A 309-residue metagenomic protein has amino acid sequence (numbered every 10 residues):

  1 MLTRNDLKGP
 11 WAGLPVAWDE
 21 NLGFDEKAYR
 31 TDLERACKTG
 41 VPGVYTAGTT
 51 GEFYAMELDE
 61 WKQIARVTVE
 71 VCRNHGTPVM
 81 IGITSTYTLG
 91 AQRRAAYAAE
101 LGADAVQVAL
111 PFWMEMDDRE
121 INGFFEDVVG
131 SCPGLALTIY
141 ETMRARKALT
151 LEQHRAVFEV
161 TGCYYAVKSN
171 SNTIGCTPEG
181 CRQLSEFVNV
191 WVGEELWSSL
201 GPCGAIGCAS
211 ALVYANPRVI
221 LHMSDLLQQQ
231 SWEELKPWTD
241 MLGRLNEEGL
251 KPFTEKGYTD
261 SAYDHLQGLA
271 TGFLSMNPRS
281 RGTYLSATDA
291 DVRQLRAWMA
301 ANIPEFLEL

Functional and structural regions predicted by a protein language model:
L2, D6, A211-A215, K256: A generic short alpha-helical patch detector that favors 3-5-residue windows in or near N-terminal regions
L2-A148: Active-site beta->alpha loop and helix N-cap motifs at the rims of alpha/beta catalytic domains
D6, W11-P15, T39, V219-L309: C-terminal alpha-helical cap/extension of soluble enzyme domains
Y29, W61, A65, A91 (+3 more regions): A general structural signal for well-ordered alpha-helical segments in protein cores
I64, F124, V157, L235-W238 (+1 more regions): A structural signal for short hydrophobic/aromatic patches embedded in well-ordered alpha helices
V67, D127, A156, E179 (+3 more regions): Alpha-helical scaffold segments in soluble metabolic enzymes
S131-P133, T142-K251: Catalytic alpha/beta core domains of metabolic enzymes, predominantly
